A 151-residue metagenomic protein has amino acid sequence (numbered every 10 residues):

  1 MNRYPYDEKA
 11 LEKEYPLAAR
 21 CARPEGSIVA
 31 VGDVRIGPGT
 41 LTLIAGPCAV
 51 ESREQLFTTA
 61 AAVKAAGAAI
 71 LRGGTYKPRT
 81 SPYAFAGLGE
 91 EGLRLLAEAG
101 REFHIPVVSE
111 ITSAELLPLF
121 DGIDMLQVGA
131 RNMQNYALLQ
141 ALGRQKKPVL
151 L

Functional and structural regions predicted by a protein language model:
N2-I44: N-terminal amphipathic alpha-helix/helix-capping segment at the start of soluble metabolic enzymes
N2-L11, R72, V108, Q127 (+1 more regions): Conserved beta-strand positions in the central sheet of alpha/beta enzyme cores
L41-T58, P82-G87, P106-E110, G129-A130: Active-site mouth loops of central-metabolism enzymes
G46, V63, L71, F120 (+1 more regions): Conserved, mostly hydrophobic/aromatic
R53-A61, A114-G122: Catalytic cores of alpha/beta
T58-G74: Catalytic domains of carbohydrate-active enzymes, especially glycoside hydrolases
R72-E91: Glycine-rich, proline-tolerant flexible connector loops at the mouths of alpha/beta enzymes
L88, F103-E115, I123-L139, K147-L151: Catalytic beta/alpha-barrel core
